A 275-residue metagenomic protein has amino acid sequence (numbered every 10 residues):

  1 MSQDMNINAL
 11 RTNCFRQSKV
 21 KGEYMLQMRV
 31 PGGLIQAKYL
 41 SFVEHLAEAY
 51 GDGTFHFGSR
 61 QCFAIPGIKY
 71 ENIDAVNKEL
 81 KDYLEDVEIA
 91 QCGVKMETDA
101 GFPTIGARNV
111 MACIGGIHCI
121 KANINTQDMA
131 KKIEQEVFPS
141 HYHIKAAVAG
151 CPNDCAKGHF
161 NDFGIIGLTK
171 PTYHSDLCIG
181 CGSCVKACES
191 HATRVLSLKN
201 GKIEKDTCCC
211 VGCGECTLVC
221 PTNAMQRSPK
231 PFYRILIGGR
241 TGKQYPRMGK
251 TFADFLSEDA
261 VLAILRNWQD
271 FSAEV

Functional and structural regions predicted by a protein language model:
M1-Y24, I35-K38: Intrinsically disordered, low-complexity polar/charged tails and linkers
S2, L26-I179, S183, A187 (+1 more regions): Small-residue-enriched alpha-helical segments and adjacent helix-cap loops that form tight helix-helix packing
F15-V20, G51-F57, V195: Short, flexible, solvent-exposed loop/turn segments with mixed acidic/basic and small polar residues
R16-K19, F163-G167, Y233-G242: Short beta-strand elements
A149-D154, K170-P171, T193-R194, I203 (+1 more regions): Short acidic/polar capping segments at secondary-structure boundaries
S183-K202, E215-F232: Iron-sulfur cluster-binding cysteine motifs and their immediate structural context in ferredoxin-like electron-transfer
C210, G214: Cysteine-rich micro-motifs
P231-F232, G239-V275: A hydrophobic, small-residue-rich beta->alpha segment in the mid-to-C-terminal subdomain of diverse proteins
